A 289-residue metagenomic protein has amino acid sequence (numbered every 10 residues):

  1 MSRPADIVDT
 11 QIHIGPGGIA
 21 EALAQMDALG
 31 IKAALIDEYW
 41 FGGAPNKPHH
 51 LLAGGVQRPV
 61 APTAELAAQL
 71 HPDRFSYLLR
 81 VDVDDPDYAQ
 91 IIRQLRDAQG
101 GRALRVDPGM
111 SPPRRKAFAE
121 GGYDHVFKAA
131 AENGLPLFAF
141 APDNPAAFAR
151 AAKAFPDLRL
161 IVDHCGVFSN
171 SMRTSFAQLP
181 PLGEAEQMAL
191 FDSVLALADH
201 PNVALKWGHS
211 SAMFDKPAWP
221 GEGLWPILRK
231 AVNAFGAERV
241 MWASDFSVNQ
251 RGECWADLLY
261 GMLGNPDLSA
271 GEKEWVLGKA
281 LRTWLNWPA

Functional and structural regions predicted by a protein language model:
M1-T10, P16-A33, D37, K230 (+2 more regions): Mid-to-C-terminal alpha-helical segments outside catalytic/metal-binding sites
I7-I12, A34-I36, F75-L79, R102-V106 (+4 more regions): Hydrophobic faces of well-ordered beta-strands that scaffold small-molecule active sites in alpha/beta enzyme cores
D9-G17, S76-D85, P112-A117, Q178-G183 (+1 more regions): Active-site mouth loops of central-metabolism enzymes
Q11, M26, L95, A130 (+5 more regions): Conserved, mostly hydrophobic/aromatic
G15-G17, F41-A44, D84-D87, M110-P113 (+4 more regions): Active-site environment of divalent metal-dependent phosphoester hydrolases
P16-M26, D85-R96, L190: Short, acidic/polar
K47-D143, R150: Active-site gating/metal-coordination segments in enzymes
K116-M241: Catalytic pocket-lining loop regions of alpha/beta-barrel enzymes, especially the amidohydrolase/enolase/GH5 lineages
